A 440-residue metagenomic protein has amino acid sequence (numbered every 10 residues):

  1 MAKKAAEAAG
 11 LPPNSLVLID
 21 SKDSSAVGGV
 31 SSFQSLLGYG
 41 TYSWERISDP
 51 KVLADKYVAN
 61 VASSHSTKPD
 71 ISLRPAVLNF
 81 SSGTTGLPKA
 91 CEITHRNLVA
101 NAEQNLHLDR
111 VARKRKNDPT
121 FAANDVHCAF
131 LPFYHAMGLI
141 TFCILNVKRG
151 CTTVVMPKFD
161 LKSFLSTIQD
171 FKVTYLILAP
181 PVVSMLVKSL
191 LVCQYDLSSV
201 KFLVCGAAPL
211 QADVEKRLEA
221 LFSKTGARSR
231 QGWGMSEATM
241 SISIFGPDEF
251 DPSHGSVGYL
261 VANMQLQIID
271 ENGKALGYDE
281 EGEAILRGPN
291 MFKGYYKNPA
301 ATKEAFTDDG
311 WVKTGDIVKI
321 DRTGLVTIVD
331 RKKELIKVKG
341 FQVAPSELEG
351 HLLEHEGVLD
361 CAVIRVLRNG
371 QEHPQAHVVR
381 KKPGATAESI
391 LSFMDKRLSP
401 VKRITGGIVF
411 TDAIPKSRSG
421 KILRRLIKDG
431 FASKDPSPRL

Functional and structural regions predicted by a protein language model:
M1-K51, R380-P383: Structural core segment of the AMP-binding/adenylate-forming
Q34-G38, Y42, R46, K148 (+3 more regions): Gly/Ser/Thr-rich phosphate-binding loop
L37-F80, G86-L87, A112-V126: Conserved pre-ATP/AMP-binding loop-to-beta segment of ANL
P75, S81-T84, H127, F133 (+9 more regions): Conserved S/T- and glycine-rich ATP-binding loop of Class I adenylate-forming
V99-V126, F133-Y175, M185, S189-L190: Conserved AMP-binding/adenylation subdomain of ANL enzymes
L176, G288, K293-G294, K303-E304 (+1 more regions): AMP-binding/adenylate-forming catalytic core of the ANL superfamily
S229, Q267-I285, E304, K319-T323 (+2 more regions): Conserved beta-loop-beta connector loops within the AMP-binding
S399-I422, P438-R439: AMP-binding/adenylate-forming catalytic domain of the ANL superfamily
